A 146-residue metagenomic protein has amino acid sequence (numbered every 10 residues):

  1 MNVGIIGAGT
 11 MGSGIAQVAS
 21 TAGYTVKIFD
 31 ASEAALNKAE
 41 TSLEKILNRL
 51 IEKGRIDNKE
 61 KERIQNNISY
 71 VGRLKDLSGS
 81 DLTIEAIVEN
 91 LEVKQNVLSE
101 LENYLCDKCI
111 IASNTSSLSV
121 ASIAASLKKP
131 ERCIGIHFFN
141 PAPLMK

Functional and structural regions predicted by a protein language model:
M1, G23-Y24, G79, C106-K108 (+1 more regions): Short coil/turn connectors at secondary-structure junctions
M1-R49, K53, S69, Y104: NAD(P)+-binding Rossmann beta1-loop-alpha1 motif at the extreme N-terminus of oxidoreductases
A19-T21, T41-E44, V97-E100, A124-P130: Short, glycine/charged-enriched secondary-structure capping and boundary segments
S20-T21, L77, P141-M145: Short, flexible turn/loop "capping" segments at secondary-structure junctions
K27, S69, I84, I134-I136: Hydrophobic/aromatic beta-strand patches that form the interior of the parallel beta-sheet core in alpha/beta enzyme
K38, R49-I110, L118: Rossmann-like NAD(P)-binding element
I110-K146: Rossmann-fold dinucleotide-binding core
